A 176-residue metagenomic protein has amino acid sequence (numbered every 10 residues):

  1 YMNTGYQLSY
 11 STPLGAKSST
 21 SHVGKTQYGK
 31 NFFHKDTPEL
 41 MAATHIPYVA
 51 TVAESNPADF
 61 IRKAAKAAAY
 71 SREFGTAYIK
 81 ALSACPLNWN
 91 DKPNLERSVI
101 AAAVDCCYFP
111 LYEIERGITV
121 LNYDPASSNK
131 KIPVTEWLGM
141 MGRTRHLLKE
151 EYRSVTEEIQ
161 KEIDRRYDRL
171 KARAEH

Functional and structural regions predicted by a protein language model:
Y1, K80-L82: Short beta-strand segments
Y1-G75, N90-N94: Thiamine diphosphate
N56, L82-L87: Glycine-rich beta-alpha junction loops
F74-Y78, F109: Active-site lining segments that contact anionic ligands and/or coordinate catalytic metals
C85-H176: Flexible, low-complexity linker and terminal segments
